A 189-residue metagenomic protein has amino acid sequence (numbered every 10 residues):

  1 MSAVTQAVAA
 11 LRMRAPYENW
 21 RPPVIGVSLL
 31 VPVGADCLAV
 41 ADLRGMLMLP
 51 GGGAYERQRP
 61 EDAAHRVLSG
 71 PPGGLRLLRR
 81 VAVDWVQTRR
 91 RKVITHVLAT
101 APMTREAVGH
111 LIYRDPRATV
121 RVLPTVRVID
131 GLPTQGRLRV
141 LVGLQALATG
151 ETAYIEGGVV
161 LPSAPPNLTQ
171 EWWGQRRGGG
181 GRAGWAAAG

Functional and structural regions predicted by a protein language model:
M1-S28: Acidic, metal-coordinating catalytic segment for phosphate/diphosphate chemistry, firing primarily on the Nudix
M13-Y17, P23, V40, D84 (+1 more regions): Residue-level detector of functional hotspots within protein domains
L30-P32: Short hydrophobic alpha-helical segments used for membrane anchoring or interfacial signaling
D36-L38: Entry beta-strands of beta-propeller and related beta-repeat scaffolds
A41-G45: C-terminal lobe/hinge of AMP-binding adenylation domains
L47, Y113-G189: Nudix hydrolase/Nudix homology domain
M48-G52: A short gly/proline-enriched turn/hairpin at secondary-structure junctions
A54-L77, D84-R137: Unchanged
